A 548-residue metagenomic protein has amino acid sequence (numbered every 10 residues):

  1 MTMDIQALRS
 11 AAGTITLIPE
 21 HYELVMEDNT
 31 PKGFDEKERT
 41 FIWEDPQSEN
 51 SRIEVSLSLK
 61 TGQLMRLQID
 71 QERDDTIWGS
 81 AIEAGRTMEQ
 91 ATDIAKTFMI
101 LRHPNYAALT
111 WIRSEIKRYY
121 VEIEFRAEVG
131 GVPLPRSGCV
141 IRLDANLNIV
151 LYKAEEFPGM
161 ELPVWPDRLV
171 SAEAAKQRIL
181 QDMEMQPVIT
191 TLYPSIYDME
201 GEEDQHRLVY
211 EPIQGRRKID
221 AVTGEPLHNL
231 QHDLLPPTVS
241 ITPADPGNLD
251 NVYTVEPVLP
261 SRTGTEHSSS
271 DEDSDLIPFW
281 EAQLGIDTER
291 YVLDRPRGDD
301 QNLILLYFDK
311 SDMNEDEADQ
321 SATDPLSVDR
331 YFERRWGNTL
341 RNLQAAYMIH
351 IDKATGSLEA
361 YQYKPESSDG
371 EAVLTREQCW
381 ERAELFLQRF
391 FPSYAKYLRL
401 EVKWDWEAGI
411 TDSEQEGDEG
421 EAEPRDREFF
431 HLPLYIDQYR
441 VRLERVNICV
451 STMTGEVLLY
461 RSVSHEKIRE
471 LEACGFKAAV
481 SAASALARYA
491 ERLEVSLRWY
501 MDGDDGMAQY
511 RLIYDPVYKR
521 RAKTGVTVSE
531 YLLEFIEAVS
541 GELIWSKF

Functional and structural regions predicted by a protein language model:
M1-F548: Long, terminal "pre-/pro-" and other extracytoplasmic accessory regions that lie outside the mature folded/catalytic
